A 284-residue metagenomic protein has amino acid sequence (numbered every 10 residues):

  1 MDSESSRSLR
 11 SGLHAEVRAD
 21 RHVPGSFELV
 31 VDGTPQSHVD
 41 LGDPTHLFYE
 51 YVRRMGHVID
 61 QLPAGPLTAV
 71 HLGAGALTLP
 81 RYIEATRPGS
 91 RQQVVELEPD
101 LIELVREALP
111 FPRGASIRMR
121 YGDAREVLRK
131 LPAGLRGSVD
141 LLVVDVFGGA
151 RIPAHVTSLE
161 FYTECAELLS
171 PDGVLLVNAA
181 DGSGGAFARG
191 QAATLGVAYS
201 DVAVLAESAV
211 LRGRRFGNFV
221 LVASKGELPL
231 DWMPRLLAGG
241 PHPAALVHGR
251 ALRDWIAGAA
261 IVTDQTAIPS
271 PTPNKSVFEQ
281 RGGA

Functional and structural regions predicted by a protein language model:
M1-R21, Q36-G42, D60-Q61, R212-A284: SAM/dcSAM-binding transferase cores
L9, G42-L168, S183-A186, A192: The AdoMet/dcAdoMet-binding core of the Class I SAM-like
V23-G25: A short, compositionally biased
F27-V31: Short polybasic amphipathic segments
T34-H38, F147-A150, L175, G182: A short, flexible beta-alpha/helix-coil linker loop
G89-R91, G114-S116, D172, Y199-D201 (+1 more regions): A generic structural signal for alpha->beta connector loops
E160-L230: C-terminal substrate-binding/active-site "lid" region of AdoMet-derived donor-dependent transferases
